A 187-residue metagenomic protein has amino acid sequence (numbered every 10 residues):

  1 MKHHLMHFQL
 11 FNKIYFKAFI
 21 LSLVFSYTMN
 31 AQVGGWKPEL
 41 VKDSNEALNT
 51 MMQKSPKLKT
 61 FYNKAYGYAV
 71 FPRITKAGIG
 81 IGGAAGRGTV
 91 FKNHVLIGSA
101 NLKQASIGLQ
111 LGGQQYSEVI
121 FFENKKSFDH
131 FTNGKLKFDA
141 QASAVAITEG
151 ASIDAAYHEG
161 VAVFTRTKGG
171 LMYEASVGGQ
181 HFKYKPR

Functional and structural regions predicted by a protein language model:
M1-H3, M29-Q32: Basic/polar N-terminal segments that are highly enriched at the extreme N-terminus, encompassing both cleavable
M1-N12: N-terminal secretory signal peptides that target proteins for export/translocation
N12-K13, S55: Polar helix-capping/helix-linker motif
Y15-Y27: Bacterial N-terminal signal peptides
Q32-R187: Small-residue-enriched, tightly packed secondary-structure blocks
